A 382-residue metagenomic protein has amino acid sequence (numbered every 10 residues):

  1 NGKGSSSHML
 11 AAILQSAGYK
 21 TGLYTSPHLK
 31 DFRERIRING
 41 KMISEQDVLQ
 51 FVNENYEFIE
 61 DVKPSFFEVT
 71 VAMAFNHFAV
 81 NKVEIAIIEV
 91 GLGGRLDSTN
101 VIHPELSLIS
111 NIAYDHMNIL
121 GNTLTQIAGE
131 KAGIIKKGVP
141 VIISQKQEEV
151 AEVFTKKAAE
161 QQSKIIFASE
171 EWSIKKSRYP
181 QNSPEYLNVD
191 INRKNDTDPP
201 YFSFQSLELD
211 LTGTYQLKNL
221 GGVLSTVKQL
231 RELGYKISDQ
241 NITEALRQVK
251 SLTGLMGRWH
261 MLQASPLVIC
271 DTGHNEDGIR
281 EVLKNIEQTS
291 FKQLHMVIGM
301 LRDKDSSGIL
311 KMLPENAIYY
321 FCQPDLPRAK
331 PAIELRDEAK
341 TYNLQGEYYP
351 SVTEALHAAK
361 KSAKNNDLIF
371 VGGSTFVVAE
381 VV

Functional and structural regions predicted by a protein language model:
S5-L10: Hydrophobic positions on the alpha1 helix immediately C-terminal to the Walker A/P-loop
S16-I102, N118-L120, Q126, E148-E149: ATP-dependent carboxylate-amine ligase catalytic core
Y24-P27, S144-Q145, K157-P180, L209-T214 (+5 more regions): Beta-strand->loop->alpha-helix junctions that form or flank phosphate-binding loops in nucleotide-handling enzymes
P27, M73-I119, E152-S203: Extended acidic/charged loop-beta regions that coordinate divalent cations and stabilize anionic phosphate/carboxylate
V80-N81, I85-V90, D97-L108, I112-M117 (+2 more regions): Nucleotide phosphate-binding/pyrophosphate-handling subdomain across enzymes that bind or process nucleotide phosphates
A128-K137: Membrane-proximal helix-turn-helix segments that form the acceptor-binding/catalytic region of lipid-linked
Q147-K157, Q162-I166, L267-C270, E276 (+1 more regions): C-terminal helical cap/extension that packs against the catalytic core of soluble nucleotide-cofactor enzymes
S374: Active-site-proximal loop/hinge segments that shape catalytic or ion-binding/gating pockets
